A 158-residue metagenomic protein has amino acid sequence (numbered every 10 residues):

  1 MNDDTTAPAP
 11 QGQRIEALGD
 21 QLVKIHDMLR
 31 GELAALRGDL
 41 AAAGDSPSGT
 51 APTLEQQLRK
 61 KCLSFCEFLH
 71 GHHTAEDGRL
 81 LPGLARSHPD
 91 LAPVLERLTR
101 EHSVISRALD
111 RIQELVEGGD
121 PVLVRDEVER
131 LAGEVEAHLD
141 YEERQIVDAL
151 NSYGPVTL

Functional and structural regions predicted by a protein language model:
M1-L158: Small-residue-biased structural context
